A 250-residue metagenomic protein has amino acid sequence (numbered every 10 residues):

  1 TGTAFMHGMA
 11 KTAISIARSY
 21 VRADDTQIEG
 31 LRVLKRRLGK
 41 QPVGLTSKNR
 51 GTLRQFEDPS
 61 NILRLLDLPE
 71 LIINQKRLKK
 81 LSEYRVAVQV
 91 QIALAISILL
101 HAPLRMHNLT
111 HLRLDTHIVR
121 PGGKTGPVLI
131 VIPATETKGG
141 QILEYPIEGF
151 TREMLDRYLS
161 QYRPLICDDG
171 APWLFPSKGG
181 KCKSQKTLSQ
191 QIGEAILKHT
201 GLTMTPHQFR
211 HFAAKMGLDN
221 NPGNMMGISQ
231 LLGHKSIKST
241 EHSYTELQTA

Functional and structural regions predicted by a protein language model:
T1-K35, I147, Y244: Non-catalytic DNA-binding core/recognition domains of DNA-processing enzymes
R22-T26, S97-V128: Short, charged phosphate-coordinating catalytic segments
T26-K80, E136-K138, P176-K181: Flexible interdomain linker/hinge and immediately adjacent N-terminus of the catalytic tyrosine-recombinase domain
I62-H107: Basic, Lys/Arg- and aromatic-enriched nucleic-acid-binding interface segment
V90-A93, K181-K186, H199-N221, H234-S239: Short basic/aromatic active-site micro-motif
H111-M154: Conserved tyrosine-mediated DNA breakage-rejoining catalytic core shared by Y-recombinases
E148-L202, H207-Q208: Active-site/catalytic core of tyrosine-dependent DNA strand-transfer enzymes
L232-A250: Catalytic-site neighborhood detector that most strongly recognizes the C-terminal catalytic loop/helix of tyrosine
